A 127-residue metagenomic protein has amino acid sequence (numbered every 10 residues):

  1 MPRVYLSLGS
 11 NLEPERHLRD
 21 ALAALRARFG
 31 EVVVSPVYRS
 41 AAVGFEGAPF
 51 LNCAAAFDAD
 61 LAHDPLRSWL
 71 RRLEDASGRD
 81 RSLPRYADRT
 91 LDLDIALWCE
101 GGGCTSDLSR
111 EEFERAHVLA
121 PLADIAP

Functional and structural regions predicted by a protein language model:
M1-Y5: Extreme N-terminal starter segment of soluble prokaryotic enzymes
S7-G9, A24-L25: N-terminal structural module
L8-S10, A55-L61, L97-E100: Short beta-strand-to-loop capping motifs
E13-R16: Short N-terminal binding/cap micro-motifs at the start of the first secondary-structure element
R19-A62: Short, surface-exposed acidic-centric catalytic microdomains
S40-L51, D64-R67, R72-P127: Flexible, gly/pro- and Lys/Arg-enriched active-site loops
